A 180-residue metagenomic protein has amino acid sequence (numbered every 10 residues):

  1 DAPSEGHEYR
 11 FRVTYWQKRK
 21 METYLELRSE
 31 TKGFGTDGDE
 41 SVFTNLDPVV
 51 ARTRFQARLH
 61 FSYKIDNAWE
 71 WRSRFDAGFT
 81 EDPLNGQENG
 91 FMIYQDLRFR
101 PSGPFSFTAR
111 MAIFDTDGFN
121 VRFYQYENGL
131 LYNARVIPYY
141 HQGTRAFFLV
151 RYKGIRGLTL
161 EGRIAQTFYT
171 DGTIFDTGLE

Functional and structural regions predicted by a protein language model:
D1-E180: Exposed, low-structure sequence patches enriched in small/polar residues
